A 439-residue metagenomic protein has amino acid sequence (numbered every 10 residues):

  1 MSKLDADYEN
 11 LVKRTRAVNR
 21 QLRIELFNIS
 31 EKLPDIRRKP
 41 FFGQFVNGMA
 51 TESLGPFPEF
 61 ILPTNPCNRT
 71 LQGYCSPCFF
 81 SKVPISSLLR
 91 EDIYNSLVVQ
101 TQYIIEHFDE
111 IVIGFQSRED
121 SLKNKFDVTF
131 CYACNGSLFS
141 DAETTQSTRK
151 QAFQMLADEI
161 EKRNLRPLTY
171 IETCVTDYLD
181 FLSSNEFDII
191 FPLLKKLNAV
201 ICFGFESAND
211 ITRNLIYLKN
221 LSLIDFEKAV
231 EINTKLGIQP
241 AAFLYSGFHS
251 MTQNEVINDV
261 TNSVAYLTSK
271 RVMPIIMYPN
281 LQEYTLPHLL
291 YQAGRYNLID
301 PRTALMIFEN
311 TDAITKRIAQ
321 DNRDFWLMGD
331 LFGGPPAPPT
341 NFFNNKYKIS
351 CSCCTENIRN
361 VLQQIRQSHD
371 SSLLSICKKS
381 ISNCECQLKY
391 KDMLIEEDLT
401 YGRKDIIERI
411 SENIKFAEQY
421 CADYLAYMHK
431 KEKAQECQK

Functional and structural regions predicted by a protein language model:
S2-L26, P279-K439: Auxiliary Fe-S-binding modules of radical SAM enzymes
N47-Y103: Canonical Radical SAM [4Fe-4S] cluster-binding loop centered on the CxxxCxxC motif and its immediate flanking residues
S81-I104, I111-T148, E159-F181, N198-D225 (+2 more regions): Core AdoMet radical
V98-F115, E119, R149-D158, S184-F191 (+3 more regions): Generic structural signal for well-ordered alpha-helices, preferentially at hydrophobic/aromatic core positions
F115-K125, L156-N164, N185-N198, V230-G237 (+2 more regions): Acidic (Asp/Glu)-rich catalytic clusters
S137-F139, T173-D177, S207-N209, S246-S250 (+2 more regions): Active-site-proximal loop/turn and secondary-structure-junction residues that shape catalytic pockets, frequently
Q146-A157, N185-P192, N198-V200, T252-V272 (+2 more regions): Short, electropositive alpha-helical surface patch
I224-T285, T303-L331: Conserved C-terminal portion of the radical SAM core fold that forms the substrate/S-adenosylmethionine-binding
